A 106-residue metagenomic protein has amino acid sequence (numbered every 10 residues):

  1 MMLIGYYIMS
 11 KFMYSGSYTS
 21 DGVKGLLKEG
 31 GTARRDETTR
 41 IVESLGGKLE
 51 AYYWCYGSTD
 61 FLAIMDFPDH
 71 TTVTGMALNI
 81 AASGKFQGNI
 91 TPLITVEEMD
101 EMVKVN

Functional and structural regions predicted by a protein language model:
L3-N106: A compositional/biophysical signature of low hydrophobicity enriched in polar/charged and small residues
